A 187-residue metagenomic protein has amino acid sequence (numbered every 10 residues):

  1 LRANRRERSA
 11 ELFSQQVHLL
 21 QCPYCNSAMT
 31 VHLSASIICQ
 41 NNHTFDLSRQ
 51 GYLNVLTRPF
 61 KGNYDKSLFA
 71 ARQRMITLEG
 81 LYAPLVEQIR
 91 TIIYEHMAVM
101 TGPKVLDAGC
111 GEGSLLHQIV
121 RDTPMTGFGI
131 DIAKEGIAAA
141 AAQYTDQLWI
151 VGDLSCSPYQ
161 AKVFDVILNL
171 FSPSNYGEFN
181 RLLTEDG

Functional and structural regions predicted by a protein language model:
R2-G62: N-terminal auxiliary segments of SAM/dcSAM-dependent transferases
N63-Q88: Class I SAM-dependent methyltransferase Rossmann-like catalytic core, especially the SAM/SAH-binding loop
M100-G111: Conserved class I S-adenosyl-L-methionine
E112-T123: Conserved SAM-binding loop of SAM-dependent methyltransferases across substrates and taxa, primarily the Class I
D131-E135: Conserved SAM/SAH-binding beta-strand->alpha-helix loop
T145-S157: Conserved SAM-binding strand-loop segment of SAM-dependent methyltransferases
S155-I167: A short acidic, Gly/Pro-enriched loop at the edge of an enzyme's catalytic core that lines a small-molecule cofactor
G177-G187: A short glycine-rich, Lys/Arg-flanked "PGG" loop and its adjoining helix->strand segment in the class I
